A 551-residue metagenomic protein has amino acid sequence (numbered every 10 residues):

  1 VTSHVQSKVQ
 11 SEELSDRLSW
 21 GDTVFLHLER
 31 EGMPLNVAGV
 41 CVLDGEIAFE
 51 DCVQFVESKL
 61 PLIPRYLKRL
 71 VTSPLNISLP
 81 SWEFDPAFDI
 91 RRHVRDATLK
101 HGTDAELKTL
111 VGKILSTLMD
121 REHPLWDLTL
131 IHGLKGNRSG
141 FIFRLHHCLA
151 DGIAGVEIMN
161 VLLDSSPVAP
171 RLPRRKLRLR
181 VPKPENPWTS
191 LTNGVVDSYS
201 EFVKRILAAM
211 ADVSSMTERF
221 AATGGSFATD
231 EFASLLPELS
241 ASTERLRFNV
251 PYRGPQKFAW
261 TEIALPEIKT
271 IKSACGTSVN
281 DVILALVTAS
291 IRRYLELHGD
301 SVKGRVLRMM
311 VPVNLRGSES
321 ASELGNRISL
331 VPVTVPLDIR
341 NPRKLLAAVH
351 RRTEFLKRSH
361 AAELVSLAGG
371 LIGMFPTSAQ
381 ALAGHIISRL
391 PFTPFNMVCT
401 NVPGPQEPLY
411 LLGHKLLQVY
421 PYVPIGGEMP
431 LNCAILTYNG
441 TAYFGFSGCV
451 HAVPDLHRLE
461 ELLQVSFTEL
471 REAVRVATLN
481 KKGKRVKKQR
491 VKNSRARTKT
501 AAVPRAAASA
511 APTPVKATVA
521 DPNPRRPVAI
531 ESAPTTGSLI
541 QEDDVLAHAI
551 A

Functional and structural regions predicted by a protein language model:
T2-W20, L28-E29, A38-M429, C433-Q464 (+1 more regions): Soluble acyl-CoA-dependent acyltransferase catalytic core bearing the H(X)4D motif
